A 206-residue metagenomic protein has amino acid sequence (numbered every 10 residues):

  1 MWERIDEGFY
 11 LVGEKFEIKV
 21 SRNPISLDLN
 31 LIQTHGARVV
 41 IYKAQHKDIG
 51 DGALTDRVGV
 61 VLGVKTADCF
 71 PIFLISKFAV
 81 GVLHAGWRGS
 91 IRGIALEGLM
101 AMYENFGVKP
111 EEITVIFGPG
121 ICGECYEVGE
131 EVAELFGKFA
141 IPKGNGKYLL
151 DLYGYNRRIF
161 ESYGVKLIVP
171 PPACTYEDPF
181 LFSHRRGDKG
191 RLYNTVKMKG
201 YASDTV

Functional and structural regions predicted by a protein language model:
M1-V206: Active-site microenvironment for binding and transforming phosphate-containing groups
